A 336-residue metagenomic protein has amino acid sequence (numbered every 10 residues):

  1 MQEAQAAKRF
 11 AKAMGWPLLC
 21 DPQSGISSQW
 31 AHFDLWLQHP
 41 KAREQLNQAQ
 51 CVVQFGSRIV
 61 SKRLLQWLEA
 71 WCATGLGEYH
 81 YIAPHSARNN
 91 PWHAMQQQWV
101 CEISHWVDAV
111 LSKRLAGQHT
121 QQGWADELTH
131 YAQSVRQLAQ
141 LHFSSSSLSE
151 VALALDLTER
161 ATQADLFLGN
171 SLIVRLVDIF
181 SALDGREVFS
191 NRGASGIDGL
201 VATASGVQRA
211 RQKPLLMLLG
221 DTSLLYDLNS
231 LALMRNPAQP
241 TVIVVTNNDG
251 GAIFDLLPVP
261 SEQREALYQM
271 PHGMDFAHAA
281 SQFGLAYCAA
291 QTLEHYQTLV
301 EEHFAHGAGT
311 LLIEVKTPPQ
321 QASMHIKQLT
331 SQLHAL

Functional and structural regions predicted by a protein language model:
M1, Q23-S24, G56-V60, S171-I173 (+3 more regions): Short glycine-rich anion-binding loops that position phosphate/pyrophosphate groups of nucleotides and phosphorylated
M1, S147-E150, S223-Y226: Active-site glycine- and acidic-residue-rich loops that bind and position anionic ligands or nucleotide-like cofactors
Q2-E3, K62-R63, A109, D156 (+1 more regions): Phosphate- and divalent-cation-binding pockets in alpha/beta enzyme and binding domains that engage nucleotide-derived
Q2-H80, L183-R211, L225-N229, Q291-T292: Glycine-rich, anion-gripping cofactor-binding loops and their flanking helix/strand elements in enzyme active sites
D21-H130, M234, P258, E314: Glycine-rich, acidic loop regions that bind phosphate or pyrophosphate groups
C51, D165, P214-L216: Structural motif
T129-Q212: Active-site diphosphate/adenylate-binding microenvironment
L176-L336: Thiamine diphosphate
